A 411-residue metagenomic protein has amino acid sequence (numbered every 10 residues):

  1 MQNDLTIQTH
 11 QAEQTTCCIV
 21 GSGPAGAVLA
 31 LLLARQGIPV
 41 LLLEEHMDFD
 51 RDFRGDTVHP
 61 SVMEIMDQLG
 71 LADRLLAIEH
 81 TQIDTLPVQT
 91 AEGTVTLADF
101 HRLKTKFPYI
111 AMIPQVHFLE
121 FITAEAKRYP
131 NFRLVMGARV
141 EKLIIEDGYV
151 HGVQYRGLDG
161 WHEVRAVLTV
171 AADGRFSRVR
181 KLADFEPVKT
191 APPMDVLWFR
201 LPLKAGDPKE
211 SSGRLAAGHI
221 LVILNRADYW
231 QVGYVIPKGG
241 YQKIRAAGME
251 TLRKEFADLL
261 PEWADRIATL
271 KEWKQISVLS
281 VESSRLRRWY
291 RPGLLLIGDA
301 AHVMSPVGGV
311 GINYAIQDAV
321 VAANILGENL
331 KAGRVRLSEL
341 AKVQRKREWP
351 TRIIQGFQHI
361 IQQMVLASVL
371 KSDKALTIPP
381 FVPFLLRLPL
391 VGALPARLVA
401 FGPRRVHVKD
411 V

Functional and structural regions predicted by a protein language model:
Q2-D4, N324-V411: C-terminal helical "tail/cap" subdomain of flavin- and related membrane-associated enzymes
Q8-A25: Beta1/beta-strand and adjacent pyrophosphate-binding region of the FAD-binding site in flavoprotein oxidoreductases
A34-R54: Glycine-rich FAD pyrophosphate-binding loop
H59-E125: Active-site-adjacent segment of FAD-dependent monooxygenases/related oxidoreductases
A126-V140: A conserved beta-strand/loop element that lines the FAD pocket in flavoprotein oxidoreductases
M136-V150: A conserved short coil-to-beta-strand element within the FAD-binding core of flavoproteins
G148-H162, L168-V281, R285, Y290: Conserved FAD-binding catalytic core of PHBH/FMO-like flavoproteins
S280-L296, R352-I353, L370: FAD-binding beta-loop-beta segment adjacent to the flavin cofactor pocket
